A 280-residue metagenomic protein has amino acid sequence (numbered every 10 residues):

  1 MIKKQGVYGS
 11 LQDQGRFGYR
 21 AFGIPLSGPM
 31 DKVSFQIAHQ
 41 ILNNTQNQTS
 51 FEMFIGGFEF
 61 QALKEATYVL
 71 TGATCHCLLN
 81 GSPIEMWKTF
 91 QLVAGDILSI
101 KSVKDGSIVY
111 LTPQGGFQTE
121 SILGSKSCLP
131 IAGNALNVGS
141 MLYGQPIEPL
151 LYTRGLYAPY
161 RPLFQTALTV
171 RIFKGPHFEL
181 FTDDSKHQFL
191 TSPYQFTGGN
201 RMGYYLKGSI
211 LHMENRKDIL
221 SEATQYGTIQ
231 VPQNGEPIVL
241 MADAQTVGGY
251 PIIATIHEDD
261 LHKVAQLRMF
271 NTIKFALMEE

Functional and structural regions predicted by a protein language model:
M1-E280: Conserved "landmark" site that anchors the functional core of diverse proteins
